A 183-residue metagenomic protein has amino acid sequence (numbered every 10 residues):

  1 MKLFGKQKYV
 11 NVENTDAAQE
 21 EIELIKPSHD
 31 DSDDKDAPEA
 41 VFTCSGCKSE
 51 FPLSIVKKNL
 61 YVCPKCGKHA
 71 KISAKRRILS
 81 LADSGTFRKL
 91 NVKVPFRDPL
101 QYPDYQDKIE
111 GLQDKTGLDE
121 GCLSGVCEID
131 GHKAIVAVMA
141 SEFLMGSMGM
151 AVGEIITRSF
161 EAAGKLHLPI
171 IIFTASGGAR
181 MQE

Functional and structural regions predicted by a protein language model:
M1-E183: Terminal-region recognition feature
